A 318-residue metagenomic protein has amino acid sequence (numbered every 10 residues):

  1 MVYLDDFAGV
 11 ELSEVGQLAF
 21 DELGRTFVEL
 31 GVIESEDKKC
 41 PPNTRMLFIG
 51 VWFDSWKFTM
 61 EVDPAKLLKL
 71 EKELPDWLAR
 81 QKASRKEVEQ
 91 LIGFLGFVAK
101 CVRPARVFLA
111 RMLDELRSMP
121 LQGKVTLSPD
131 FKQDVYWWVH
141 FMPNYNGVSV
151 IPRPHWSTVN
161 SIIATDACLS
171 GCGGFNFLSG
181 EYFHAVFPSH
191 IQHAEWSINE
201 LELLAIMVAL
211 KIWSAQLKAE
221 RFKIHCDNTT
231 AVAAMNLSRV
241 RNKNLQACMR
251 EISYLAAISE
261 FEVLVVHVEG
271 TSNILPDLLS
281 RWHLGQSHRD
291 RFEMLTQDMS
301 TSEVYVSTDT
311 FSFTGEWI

Functional and structural regions predicted by a protein language model:
M1-L30, V51-E61, V98, T230-L245: Catalytic palm subdomain of template-directed nucleic-acid polymerases, centered on the conserved carboxylate motif
M1-V2, G9, K211-I274: RNase H catalytic domain
D5, F27, G50, L70 (+11 more regions): Mobile genetic element proteins and their domesticated derivatives, centered on retroelements and DNA transposons
V32-L47, V51, F261-I274, T310-F311: Acidic carboxylate-rich catalytic motifs and surrounding loops in phosphoryl-/glycosyl-chemistry enzymes
P42-P152: C-terminal reverse transcriptase regions that engage the nucleic-acid substrate
F58-L91, F261, L278-I318: Flexible, low-complexity interdomain linkers flanking nucleic-acid-processing modules
D76, L178-L204, I212, T229-N244: A short, polar/acidic, helix/strand-boundary loop motif
W156-S170: Two-metal-ion RNase H-like nuclease active-site motif
